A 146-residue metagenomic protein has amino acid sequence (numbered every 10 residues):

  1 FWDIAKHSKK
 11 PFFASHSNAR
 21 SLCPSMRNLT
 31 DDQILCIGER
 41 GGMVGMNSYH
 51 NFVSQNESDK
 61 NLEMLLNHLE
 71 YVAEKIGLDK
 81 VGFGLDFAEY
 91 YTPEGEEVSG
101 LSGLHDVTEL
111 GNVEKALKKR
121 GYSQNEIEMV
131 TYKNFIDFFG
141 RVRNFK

Functional and structural regions predicted by a protein language model:
F1-F13, M26-G42, E63-D79: Histidine/acidic residue-rich metal-binding segments in metalloenzymes
H16, V44, D86, I127: Conserved, mostly hydrophobic/aromatic
S17-R20, Y49-N51, D86-Y90: Active-site beta-loop-alpha junctions enriched in small/polar residues
N18-L29, V53-N67: Active-site glycine- and acidic-residue-rich loops that bind and position anionic ligands or nucleotide-like cofactors
G38, M43-S58: A conserved active-site cap/scaffold subdomain adjacent to cofactor or substrate pockets
S58, T92-V98, F139-K146: Short glycine/threonine-rich loop-to-helix capping motif typified by GTGT followed within a few residues by an Asp-Pro
I76-G103: Short acidic/histidine-rich active-site segments
H105-K146: Mid-to-C-terminal alpha-helical segments outside catalytic/metal-binding sites
